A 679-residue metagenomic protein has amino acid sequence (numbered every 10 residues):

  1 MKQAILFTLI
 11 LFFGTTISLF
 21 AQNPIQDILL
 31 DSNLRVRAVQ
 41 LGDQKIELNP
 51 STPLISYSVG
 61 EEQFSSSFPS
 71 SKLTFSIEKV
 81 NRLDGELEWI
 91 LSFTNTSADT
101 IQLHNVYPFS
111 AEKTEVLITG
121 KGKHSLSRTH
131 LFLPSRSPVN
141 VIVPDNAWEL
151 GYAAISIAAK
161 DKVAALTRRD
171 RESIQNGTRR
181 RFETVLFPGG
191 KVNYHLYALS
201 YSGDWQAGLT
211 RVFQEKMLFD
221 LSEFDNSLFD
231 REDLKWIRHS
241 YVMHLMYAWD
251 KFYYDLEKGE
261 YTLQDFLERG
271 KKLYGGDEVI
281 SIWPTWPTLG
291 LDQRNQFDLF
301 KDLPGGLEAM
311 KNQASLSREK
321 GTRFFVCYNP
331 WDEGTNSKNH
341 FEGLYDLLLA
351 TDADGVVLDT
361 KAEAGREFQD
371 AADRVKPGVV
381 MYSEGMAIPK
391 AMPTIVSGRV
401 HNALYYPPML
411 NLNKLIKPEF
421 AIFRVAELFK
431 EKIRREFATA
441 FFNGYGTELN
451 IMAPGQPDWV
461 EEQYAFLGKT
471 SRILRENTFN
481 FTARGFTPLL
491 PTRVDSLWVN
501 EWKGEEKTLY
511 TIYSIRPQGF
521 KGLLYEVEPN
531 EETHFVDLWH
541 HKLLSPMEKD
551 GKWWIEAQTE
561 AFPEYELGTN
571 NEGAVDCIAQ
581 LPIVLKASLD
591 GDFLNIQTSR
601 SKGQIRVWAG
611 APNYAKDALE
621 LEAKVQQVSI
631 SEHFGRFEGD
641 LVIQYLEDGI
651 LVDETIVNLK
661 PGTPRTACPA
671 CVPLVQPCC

Functional and structural regions predicted by a protein language model:
I28-L263, L267-V279, G455, W459 (+2 more regions): Carbohydrate-recognition beta-sandwich/jelly-roll modules in extracellular/periplasmic carbohydrate-active proteins
L87-N95, K507-I515, L594-I596: Short, well-ordered beta-strand segments enriched in hydrophobic/aromatic residues
L91, F562-N571, V607, R636-V657: Short, aromatic- and glycine-rich surface loops/edge beta-strands on solvent-exposed regions
G189-L199, K376-L524, P529: Active-site-proximal substrate-binding groove within the catalytic cores of carbohydrate-active enzymes
Y254-G365: Aromatic-lined carbohydrate-binding/catalytic grooves of carbohydrate-active enzymes
G306-A309, L316-G321, D332-K432: Active-site neighborhood of glycoside hydrolase catalytic domains
K549-L585, F634-F637: C-terminal beta-strand-rich structural cap/linker in extracellular carbohydrate-active enzymes
E572-L585, D617-L619, D648-L674: Edge beta-strands of extracellular beta-sandwich domains
